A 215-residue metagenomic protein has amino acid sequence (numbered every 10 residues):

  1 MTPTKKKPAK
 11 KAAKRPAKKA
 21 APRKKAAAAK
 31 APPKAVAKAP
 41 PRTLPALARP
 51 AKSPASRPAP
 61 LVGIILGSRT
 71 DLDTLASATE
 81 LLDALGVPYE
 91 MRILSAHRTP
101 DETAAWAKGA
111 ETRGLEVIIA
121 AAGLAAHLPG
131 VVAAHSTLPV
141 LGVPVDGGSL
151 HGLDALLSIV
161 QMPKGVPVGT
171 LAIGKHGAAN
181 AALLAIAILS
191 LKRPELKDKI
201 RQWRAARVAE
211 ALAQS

Functional and structural regions predicted by a protein language model:
P3-P41: Low-complexity, polybasic segments enriched for Lys interleaved with small residues
S56-R98: Glycine-rich phosphate/diphosphate-binding loop of Rossmann-like nucleotide-binding domains
D71-L75, T99-T103, A122-V131, L150-L153 (+1 more regions): Short glycine/serine/threonine-rich phosphate/pyrophosphate-binding segments that cradle anionic phosphate groups
Y89-R113: N-terminal beta-loop-helix "entrance" segment that forms/cooperates in small-molecule cofactor or anionic ligand
W106-G148: Glycine-rich phosphate-binding loop
G148-D198: Short, glycine-/small-residue-rich phosphate/pyrophosphate-handling segment
R193-S215: Internal, active-site/partner-interface "lid" segment
